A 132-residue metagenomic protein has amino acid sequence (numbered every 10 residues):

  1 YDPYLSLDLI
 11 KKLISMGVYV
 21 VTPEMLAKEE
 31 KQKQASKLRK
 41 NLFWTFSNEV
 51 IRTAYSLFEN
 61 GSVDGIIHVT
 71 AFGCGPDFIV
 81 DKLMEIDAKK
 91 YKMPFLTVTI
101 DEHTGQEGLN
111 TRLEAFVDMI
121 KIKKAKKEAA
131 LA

Functional and structural regions predicted by a protein language model:
Y1-A132: An N-terminal assembly and electron-transfer interface module characteristic of large anaerobic redox and radical
